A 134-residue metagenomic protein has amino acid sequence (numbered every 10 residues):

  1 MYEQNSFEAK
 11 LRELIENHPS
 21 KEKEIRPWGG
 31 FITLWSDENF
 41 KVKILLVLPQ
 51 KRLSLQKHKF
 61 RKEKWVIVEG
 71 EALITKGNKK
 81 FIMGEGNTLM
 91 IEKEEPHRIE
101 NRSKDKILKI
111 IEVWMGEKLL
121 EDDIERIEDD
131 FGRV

Functional and structural regions predicted by a protein language model:
Y2-I25, R98-V134: Double-stranded beta-helix
P19-K57, R61-K62: A short glycine-rich, His/Asp/Glu-containing loop-to-beta-strand
P49, F60-L73, G77-N78: Glycine- and acidic-residue-biased ligand/ion/polar-headgroup-sensing regions
L53, K79-F81, D123: Short beta-strand segments
G77-P96: Short acidic-glycine-tyrosine-enriched beta hairpin
